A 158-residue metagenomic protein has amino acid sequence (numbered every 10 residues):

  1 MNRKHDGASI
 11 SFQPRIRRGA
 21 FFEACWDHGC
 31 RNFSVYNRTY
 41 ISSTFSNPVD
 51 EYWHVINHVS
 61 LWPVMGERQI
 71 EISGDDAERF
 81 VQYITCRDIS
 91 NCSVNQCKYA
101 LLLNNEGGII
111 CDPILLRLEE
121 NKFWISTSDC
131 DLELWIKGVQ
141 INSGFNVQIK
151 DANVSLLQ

Functional and structural regions predicted by a protein language model:
M1-L103, G108: Acidic, proline/glycine-enriched N-terminal capping motif
C111-Q158: Acidic, low-complexity central loop/insert segments
